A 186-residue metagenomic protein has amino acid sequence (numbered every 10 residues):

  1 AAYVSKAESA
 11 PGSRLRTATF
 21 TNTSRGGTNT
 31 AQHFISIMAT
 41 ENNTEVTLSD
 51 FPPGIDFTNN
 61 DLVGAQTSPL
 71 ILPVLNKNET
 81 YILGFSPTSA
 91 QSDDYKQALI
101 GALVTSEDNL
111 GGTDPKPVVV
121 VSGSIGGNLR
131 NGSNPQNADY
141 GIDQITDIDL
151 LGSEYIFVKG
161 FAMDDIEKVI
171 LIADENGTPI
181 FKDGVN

Functional and structural regions predicted by a protein language model:
A1-N186: Intrinsically disordered, low-complexity linker/terminal regions across diverse proteins
